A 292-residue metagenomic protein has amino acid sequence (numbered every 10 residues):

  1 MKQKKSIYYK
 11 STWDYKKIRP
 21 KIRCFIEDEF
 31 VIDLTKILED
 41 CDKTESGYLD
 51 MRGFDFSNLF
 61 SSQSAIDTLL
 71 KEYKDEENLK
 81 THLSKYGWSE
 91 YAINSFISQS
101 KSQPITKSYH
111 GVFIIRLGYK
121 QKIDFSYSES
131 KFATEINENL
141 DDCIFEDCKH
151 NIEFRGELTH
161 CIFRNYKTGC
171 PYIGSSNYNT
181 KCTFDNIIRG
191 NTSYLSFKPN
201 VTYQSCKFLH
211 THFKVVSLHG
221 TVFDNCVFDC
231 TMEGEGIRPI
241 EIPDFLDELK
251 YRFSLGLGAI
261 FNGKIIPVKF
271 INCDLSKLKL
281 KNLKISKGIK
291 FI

Functional and structural regions predicted by a protein language model:
Q3-K16, P20-I292: Tandem repeat scaffolds
